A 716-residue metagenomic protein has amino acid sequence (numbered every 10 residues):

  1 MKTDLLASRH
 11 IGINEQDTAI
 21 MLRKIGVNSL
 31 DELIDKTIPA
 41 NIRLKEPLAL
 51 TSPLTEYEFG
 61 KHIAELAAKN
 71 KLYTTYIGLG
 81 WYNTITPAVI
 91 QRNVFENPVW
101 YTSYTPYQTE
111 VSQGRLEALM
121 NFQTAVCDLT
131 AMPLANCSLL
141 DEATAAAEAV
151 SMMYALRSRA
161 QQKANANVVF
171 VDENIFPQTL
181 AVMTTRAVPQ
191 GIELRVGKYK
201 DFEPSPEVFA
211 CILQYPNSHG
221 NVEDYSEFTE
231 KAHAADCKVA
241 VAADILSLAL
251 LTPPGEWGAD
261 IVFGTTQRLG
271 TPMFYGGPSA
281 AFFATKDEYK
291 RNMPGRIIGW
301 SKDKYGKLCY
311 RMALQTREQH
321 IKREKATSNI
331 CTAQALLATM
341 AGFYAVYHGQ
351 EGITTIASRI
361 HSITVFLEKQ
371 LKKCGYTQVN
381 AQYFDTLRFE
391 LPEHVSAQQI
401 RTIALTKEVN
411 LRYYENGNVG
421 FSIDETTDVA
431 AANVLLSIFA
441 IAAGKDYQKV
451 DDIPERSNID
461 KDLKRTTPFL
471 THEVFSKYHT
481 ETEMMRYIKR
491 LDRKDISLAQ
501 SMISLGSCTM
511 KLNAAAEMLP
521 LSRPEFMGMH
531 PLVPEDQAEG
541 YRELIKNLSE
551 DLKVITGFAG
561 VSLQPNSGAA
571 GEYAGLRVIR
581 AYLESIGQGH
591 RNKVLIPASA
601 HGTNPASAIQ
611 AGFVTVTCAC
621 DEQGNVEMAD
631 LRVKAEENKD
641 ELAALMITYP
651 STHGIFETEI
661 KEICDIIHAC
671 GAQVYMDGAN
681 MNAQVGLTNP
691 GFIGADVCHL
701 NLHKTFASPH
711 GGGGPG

Functional and structural regions predicted by a protein language model:
M1-I13, D17-M21: Charged, compositionally biased N-terminal leader segments and the immediate start of the first structured element
K36-N121, C127, I321-K322, I459-N547: N-terminal entrance/gating region of PLP-dependent enzymes' catalytic architecture
N97-T109, C127-M132, K163-A166, L194 (+9 more regions): Gly-rich Lys/Arg/Thr-decorated short loops/hinges at beta-loop-alpha junctions or inter-strand turns that position
Y107-V111, D128-A147, L552-G575: Short loop-beta-helix segment that forms the pyridoxal 5′-phosphate
T144-C309, L371, G375, F384 (+4 more regions): Conserved PLP-enzyme active-site core in the AAT-like
L308-V379: Structural motif of enzymes handling amino- and sulfur-group chemistry
H361, C374-I403, I423-T426: Conserved PLP-binding catalytic core of the aspartate aminotransferase-like
E415-G420, D424-I453: Extended acidic/polar, glycine-enriched regions that form or flank non-catalytic beta-rich accessory modules
